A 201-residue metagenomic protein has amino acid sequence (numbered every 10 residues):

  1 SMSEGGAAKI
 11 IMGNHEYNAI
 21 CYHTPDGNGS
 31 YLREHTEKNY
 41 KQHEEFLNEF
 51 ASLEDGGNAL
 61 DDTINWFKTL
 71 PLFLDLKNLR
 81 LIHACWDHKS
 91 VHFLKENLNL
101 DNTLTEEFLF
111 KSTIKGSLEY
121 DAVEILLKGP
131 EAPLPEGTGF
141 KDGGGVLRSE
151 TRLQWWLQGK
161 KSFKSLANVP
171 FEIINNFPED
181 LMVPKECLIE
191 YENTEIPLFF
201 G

Functional and structural regions predicted by a protein language model:
M2-K128, A132: Active-site neighborhood of divalent metal-dependent phosphoester bond hydrolases
K111-G201: Alpha/beta-hydrolase fold catalytic core
